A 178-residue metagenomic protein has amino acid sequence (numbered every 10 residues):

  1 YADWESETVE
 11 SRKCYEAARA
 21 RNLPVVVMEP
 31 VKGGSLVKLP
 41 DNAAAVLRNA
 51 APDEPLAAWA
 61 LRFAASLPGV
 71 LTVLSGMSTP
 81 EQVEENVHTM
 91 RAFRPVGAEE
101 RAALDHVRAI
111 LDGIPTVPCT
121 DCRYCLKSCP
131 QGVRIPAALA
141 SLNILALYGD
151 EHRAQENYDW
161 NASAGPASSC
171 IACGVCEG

Functional and structural regions predicted by a protein language model:
Y1-T120, Y124-V133, A137, H152 (+2 more regions): Beta/alpha (TIM)-barrel catalytic core signal, keyed to glycine-rich beta->alpha loops juxtaposed to Asp/Glu that bind
C129-L147, G178: Iron-sulfur (Fe-S) cluster-binding segments and ferredoxin-like electron-carrier domains, especially [2Fe-2S]
C170-G178: Short, amphipathic C-terminal "tail helix"
